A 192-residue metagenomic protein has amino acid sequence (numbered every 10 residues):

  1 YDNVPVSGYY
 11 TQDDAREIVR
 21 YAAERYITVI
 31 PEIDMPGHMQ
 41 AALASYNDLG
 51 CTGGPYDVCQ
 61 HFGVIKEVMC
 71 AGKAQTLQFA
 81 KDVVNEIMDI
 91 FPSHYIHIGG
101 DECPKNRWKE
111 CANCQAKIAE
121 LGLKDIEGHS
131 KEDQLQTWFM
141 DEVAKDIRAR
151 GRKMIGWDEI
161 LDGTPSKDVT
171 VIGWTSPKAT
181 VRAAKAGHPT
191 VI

Functional and structural regions predicted by a protein language model:
Y1-R152: Substrate-binding cleft of carbohydrate-active enzyme catalytic domains
I30-P31, T190-I192: Short hydrophobic alpha-helical runs that function as membrane-insertion/retention elements
L43-L49, N106-R107, I155-V191: Substrate-binding cleft/loops of secretory-pathway carbohydrate-active enzymes
